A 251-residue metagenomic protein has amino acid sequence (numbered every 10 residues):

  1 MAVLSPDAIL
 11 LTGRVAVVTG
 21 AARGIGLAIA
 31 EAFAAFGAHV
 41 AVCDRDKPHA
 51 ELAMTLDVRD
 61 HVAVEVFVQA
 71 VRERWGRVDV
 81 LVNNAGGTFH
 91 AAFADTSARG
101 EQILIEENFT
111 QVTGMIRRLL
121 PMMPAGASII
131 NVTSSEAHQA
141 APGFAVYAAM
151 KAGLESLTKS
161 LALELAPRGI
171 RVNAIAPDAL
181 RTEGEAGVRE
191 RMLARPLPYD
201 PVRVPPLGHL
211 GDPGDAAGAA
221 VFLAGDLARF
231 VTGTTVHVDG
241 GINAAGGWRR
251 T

Functional and structural regions predicted by a protein language model:
A2-D7, V221, T232-T251: Short C-terminal tail/terminal secondary-structure segment of NAD(P)H-dependent dehydrogenase/reductase domains
A92-I105, P201: Substrate-binding pocket helix/loop in short-chain dehydrogenase/reductase
D95, P167, A179-V204, A245-T251: A glycine/serine/threonine-rich, flexible loop-to-helix segment that serves as the NAD(P) cofactor-binding "lid"
I116, M150, T158: Active-site helix of classical SDR
L120, A174, R195-V231, V238-G240: C-terminal helical subdomain
P121, L163-P167, R229: Alpha-helical segment proximal to the catalytic Tyr-Lys
S134: Residue(s) in the substrate-gating loop at a strand-loop-helix junction that position the organic substrate next
